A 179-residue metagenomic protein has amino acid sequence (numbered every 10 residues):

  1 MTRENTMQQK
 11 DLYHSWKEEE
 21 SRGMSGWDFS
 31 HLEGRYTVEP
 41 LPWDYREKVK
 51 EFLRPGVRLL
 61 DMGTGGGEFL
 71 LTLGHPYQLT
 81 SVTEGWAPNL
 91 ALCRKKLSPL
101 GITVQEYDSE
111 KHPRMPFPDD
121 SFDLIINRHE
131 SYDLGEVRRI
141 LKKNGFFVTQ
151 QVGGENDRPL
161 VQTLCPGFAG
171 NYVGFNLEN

Functional and structural regions predicted by a protein language model:
M1-S30: N-terminal, positively charged/glycine-rich alpha-helical extensions of SAM-dependent methyltransferases
Y36-R58, E68-F69: Conserved alpha-helix/loop element of class I SAM-dependent methyltransferases that forms part of the SAM/SAH-binding
L53, G74, I140-L141: A generic alpha-to-beta junction signature in SAM-dependent methyltransferases
R58-R114: Class I SAM-dependent methyltransferase SAM/SAH-binding core
H112-L124: A short acidic, Gly/Pro-enriched loop at the edge of an enzyme's catalytic core that lines a small-molecule cofactor
D123, R128, Q150: Residues lining the SAM
Y132-V148: A short glycine-rich, Lys/Arg-flanked "PGG" loop and its adjoining helix->strand segment in the class I
F146-N176: Conserved class I S-adenosyl-L-methionine
